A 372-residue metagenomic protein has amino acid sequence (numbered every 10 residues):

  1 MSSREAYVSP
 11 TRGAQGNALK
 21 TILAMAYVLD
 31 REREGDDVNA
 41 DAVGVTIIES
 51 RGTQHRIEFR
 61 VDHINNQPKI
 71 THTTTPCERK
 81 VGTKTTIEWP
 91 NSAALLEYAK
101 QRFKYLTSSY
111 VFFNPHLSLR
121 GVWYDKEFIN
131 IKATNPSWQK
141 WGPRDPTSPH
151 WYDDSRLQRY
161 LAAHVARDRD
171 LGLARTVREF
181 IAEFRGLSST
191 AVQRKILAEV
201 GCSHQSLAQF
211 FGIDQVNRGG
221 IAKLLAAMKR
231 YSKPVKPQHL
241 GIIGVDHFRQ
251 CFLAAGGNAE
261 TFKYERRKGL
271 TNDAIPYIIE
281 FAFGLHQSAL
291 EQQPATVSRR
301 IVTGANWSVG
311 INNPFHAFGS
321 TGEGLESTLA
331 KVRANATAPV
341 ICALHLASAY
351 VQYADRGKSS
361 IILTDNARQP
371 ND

Functional and structural regions predicted by a protein language model:
S3-D168, A208-Q209, V216-A227: GHKL-type ATPase core
S3-R12, T71-T74, E78-E97, V177-I181 (+3 more regions): Short hinge/gating elements
K20-T21, K84-T86, R120, G186 (+4 more regions): Structured core elements
V28, G201-S203: AAA+ ATPase "lid" subdomain C-terminal helix
T107-S108, F180-E183, T328-R333: Generic recognition of flexible, low-complexity loop/linker segments
H116, E127-V165, A191-R194, H204 (+1 more regions): GHKL/Bergerat-fold ATPase module
G172, V177-V200: Helix-hairpin-helix
L197-A198, A222-L325, A334-N335, G357-S359: Prokaryote-biased recognition of long, low-complexity C-terminal linker/tail segments that are poorly structured
